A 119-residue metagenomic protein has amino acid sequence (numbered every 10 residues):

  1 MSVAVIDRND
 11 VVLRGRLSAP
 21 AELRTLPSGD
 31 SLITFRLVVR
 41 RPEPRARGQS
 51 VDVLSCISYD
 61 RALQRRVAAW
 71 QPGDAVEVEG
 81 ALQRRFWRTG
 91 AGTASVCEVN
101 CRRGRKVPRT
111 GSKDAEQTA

Functional and structural regions predicted by a protein language model:
M1-A119: Single-stranded nucleic acid-binding surfaces, predominantly the OB-fold ssDNA-binding core
